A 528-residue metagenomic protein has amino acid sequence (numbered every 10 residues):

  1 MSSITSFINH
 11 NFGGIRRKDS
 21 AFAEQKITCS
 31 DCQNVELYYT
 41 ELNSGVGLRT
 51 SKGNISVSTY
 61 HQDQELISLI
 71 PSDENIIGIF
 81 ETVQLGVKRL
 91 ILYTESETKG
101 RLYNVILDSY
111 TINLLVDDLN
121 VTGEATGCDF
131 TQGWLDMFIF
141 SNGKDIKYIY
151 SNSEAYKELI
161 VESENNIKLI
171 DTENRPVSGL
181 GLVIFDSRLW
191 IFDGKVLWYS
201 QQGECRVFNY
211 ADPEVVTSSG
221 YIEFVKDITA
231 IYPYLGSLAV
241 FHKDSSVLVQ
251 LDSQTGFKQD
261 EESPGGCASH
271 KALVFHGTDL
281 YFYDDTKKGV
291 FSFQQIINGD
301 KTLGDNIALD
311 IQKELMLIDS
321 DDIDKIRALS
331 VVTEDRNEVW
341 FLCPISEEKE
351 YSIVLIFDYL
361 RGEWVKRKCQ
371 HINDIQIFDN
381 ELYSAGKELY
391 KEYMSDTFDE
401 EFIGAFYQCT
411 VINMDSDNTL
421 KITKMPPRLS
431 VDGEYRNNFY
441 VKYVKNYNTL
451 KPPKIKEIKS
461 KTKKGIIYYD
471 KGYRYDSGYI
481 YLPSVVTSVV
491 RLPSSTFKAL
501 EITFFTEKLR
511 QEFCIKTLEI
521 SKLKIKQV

Functional and structural regions predicted by a protein language model:
M1-W134, P264-D279, D284-V528: Beta-sheet repeat architectures centered on beta-propellers
I77, C128-F130, L180, S187 (+3 more regions): Beta-propeller and closely related beta-sheet repeat lectin domains
I91-T94, F138-F140, R188-D193, S237-H242 (+2 more regions): Short beta-strand motif characteristic of blades in beta-propeller domains
S96-K99, G143-K144, S153, G194-K195 (+5 more regions): Surface-exposed loop/turn positions within WD40 beta-propeller blades
G100, L238-S263: Surface-exposed extracellular loop regions of Gram-negative outer-membrane beta-barrel proteins
L119-N120, S163-E173, A211-E223, G304-I323: Surface-exposed loop and turn segments in beta-propeller and other repeat-based domains that flank or scaffold
N152-G181: Asp-box/WD-like beta-propeller blade repeats and closely related beta-sheet repeat scaffolds
V177, G181-V207: Carboxylate/His-rich catalytic cores and anion/metal-binding grooves
